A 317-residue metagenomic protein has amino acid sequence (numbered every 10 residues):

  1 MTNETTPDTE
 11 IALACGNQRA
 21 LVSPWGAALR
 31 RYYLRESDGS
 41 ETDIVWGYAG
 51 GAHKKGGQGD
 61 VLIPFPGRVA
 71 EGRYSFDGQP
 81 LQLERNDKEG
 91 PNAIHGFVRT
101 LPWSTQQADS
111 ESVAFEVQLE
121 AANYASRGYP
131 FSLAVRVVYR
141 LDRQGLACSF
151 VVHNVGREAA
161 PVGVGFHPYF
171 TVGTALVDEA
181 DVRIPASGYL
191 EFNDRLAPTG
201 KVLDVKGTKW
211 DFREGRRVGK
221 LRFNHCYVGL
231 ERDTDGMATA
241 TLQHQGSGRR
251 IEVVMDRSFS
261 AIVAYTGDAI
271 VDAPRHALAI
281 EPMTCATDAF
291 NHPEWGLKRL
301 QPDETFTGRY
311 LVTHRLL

Functional and structural regions predicted by a protein language model:
M1-K88, A238-F259, E304-R315: Beta-strand-rich N-terminal accessory domains
I11, V113-F115, V135-V137, C148 (+5 more regions): Hydrophobic residues positioned within well-ordered beta-strands of beta-sheet architectures
L13, A20, L119-T174: Acidic, contiguous internal or C-terminal segments within carbohydrate-active enzymes that form a structured patch used
G72-S75, S149, G163, H167-Y169 (+3 more regions): Active-site scaffold segments
S75-Q79, Q106-V113, R140-G145, T174-D178 (+3 more regions): A short, structured loop/turn motif at beta-sheet edges
Q82-L83, Y169, A175-R257: Active-site/ligand-binding surface loops and adjacent short beta/alpha elements that line catalytic pockets across
R85-D87, P91-R143: Extended, loop-rich substrate-binding clefts of extracytoplasmic carbohydrate-active enzymes
R249-L317: Active-site pocket scaffolds in enzymes
